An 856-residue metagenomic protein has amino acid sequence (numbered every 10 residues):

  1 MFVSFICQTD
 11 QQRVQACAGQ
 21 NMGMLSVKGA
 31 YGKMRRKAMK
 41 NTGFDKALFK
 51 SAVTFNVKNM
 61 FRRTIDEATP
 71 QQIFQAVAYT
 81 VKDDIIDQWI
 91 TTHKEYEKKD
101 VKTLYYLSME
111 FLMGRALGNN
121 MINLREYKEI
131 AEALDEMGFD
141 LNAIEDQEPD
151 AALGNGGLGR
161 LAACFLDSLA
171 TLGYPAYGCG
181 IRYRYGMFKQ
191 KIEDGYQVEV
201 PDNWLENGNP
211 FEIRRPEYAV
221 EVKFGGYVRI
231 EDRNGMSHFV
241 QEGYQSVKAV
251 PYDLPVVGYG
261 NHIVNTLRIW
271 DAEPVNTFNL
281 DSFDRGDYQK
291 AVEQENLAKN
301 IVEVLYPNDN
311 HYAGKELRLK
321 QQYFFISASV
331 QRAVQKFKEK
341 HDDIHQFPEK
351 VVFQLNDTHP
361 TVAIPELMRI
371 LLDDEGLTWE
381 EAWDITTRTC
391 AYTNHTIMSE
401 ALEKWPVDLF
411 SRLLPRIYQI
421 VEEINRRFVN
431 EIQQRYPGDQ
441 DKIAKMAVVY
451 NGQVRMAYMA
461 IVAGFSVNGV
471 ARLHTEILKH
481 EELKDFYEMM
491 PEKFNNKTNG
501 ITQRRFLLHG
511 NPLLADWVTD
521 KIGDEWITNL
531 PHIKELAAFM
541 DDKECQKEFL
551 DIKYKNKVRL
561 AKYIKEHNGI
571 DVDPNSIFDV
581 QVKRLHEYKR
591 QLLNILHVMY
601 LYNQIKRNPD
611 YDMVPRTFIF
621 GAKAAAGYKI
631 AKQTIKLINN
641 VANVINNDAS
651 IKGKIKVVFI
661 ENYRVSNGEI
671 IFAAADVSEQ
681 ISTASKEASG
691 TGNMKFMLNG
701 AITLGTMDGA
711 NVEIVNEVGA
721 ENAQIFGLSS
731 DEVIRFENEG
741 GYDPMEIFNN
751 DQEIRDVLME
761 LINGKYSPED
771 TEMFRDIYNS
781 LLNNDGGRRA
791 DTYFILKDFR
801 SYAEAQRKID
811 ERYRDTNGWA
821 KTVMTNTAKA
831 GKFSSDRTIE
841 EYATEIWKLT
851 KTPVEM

Functional and structural regions predicted by a protein language model:
M1, M22-M24, M34: Methionine residue identity
F2-F5, Y31: Aromatic (phenylalanine/tyrosine) cluster motif
Q12-R13, L25: Cationic, low-complexity basic patches in intrinsically disordered or flexible, solvent-exposed regions
G19-Q20, G29: Short, linear, compositionally biased motifs with a strong N-terminal bias
V27, Y31-M856: A conserved ligand/cofactor-binding region detector
